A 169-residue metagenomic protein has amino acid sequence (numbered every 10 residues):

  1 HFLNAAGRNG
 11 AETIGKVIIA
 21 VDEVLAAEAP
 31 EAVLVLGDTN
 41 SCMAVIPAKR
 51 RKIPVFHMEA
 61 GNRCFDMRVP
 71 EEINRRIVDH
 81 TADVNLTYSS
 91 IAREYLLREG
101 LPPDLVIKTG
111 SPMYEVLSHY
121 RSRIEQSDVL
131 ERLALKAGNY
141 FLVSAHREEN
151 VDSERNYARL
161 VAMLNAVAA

Functional and structural regions predicted by a protein language model:
H1-K16, A20, V24: Conserved nucleotide-sugar phosphate-binding/catalytic loop shared by glycosyltransferases and other
L3-A6, L36-G37, M58-G61: Short beta->alpha connector loops at strand-helix junctions that form conserved, small/polar/Pro-enriched
N4-A5, T81-R159, M163: A nucleotide-sugar donor-handling region in carbohydrate enzymes
V24-E31, L135-K136: Glycine-rich phosphate-binding loop signature in dinucleotide/nucleotide-binding domains
L34-R51: An aromatic- and histidine-rich active-site surface loop
A48-G61: Active-site proximal beta-strand in glycosyltransferases
R63-D83: A conserved, positively charged/aromatic
L164-A169: A conserved nucleotide-sugar
